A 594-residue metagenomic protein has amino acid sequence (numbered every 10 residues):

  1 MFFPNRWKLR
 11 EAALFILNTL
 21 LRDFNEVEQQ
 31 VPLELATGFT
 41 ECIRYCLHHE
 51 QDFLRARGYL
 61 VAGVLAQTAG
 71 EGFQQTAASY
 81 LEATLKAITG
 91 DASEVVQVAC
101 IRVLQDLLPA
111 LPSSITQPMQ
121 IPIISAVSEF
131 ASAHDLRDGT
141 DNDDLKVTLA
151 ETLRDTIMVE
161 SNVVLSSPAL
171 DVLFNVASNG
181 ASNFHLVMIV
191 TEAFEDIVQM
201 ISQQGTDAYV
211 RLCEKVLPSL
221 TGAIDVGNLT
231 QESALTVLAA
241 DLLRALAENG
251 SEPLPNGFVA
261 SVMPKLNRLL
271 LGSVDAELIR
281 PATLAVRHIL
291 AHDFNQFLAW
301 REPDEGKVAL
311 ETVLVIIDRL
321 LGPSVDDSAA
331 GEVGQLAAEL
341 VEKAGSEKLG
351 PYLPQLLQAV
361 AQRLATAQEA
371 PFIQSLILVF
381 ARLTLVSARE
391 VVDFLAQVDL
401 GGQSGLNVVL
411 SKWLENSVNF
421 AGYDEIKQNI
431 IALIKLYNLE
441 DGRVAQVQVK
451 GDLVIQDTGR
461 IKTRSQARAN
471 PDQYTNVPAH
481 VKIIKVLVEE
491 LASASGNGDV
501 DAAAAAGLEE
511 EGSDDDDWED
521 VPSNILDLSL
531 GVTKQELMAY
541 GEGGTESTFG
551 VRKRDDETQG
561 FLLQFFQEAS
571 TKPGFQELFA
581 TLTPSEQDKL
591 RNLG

Functional and structural regions predicted by a protein language model:
M1-G594: Karyopherin-beta/Importin-beta family HEAT-repeat alpha-solenoid scaffold
